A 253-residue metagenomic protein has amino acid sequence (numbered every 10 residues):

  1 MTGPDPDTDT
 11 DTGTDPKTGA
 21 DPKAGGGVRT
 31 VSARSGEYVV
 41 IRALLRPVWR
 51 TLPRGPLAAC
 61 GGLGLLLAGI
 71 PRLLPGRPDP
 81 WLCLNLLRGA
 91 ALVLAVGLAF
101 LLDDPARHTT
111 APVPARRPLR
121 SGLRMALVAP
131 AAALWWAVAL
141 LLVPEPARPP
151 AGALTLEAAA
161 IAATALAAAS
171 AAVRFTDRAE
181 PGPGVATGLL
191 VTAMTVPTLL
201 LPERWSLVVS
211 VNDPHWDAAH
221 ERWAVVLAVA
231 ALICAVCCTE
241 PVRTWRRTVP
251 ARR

Functional and structural regions predicted by a protein language model:
M1-C83, S170-A171, F175, M194-R253: Hydrophobic alpha-helical transmembrane segments
R77-W81, L86-G97, L123-A186: Secretory targeting signals
V96-P105, V196-R204: Juxtamembrane membrane-interface segments at transmembrane alpha-helix termini
F100-L127: Helix-loop-helix units of permease transmembrane domains in multi-pass membrane transporters, especially ABC
A160-A165, T187-R204: Hydrophobic alpha-helical membrane segments
